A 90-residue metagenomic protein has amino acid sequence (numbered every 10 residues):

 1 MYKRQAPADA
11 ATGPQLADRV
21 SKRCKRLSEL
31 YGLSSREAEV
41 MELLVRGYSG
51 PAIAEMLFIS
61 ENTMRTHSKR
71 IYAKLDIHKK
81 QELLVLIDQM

Functional and structural regions predicted by a protein language model:
K3-G32, P51: Linker/hinge segments immediately adjacent to helix-turn-helix/homeobox DNA-binding domains
R36-E37: The N-cap/first-turn positions of alpha helices within or immediately adjacent to helix-turn-helix DNA-binding domains
L44-Y48, I87: Short helix-to-turn junction characteristic of helix-turn-helix DNA-binding domains, especially the helix
G47-E82: Recognition helix of helix-turn-helix DNA-binding domains
